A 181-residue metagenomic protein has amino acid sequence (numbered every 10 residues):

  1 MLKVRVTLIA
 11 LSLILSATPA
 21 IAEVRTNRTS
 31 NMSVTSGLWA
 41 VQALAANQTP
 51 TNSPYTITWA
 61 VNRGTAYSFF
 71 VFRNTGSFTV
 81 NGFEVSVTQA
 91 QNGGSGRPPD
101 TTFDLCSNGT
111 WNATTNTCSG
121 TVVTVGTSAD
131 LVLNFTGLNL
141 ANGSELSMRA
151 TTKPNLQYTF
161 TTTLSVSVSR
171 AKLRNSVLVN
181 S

Functional and structural regions predicted by a protein language model:
M1-T56, A60, S165-S181: Short, polar/proline-rich extracytoplasmic segments that appear immediately after membrane translocation
V4-L11, T127-A129, N134-T136: Terminal low-complexity, poorly structured segments
S16-T18, R25, S68-T114: Surface-exposed interaction patch
M32, L44, V80-G82, S95 (+1 more regions): Short acidic, gly/pro-rich beta-turn/loop elements at beta-sheet edges and active-site/ligand-binding grooves
G37-A46, A90-L131: A surface/secretory-pathway sequence property marking extracellular, secreted, or lumenal proteins enriched
T56-T58, G120-V123, N134-L138: Beta-strand-rich interaction surfaces with strong enrichment in secreted/lumenal proteins
G64-E84, T88-Q89, A129-S181: C-terminal, structured domain-capping segment
